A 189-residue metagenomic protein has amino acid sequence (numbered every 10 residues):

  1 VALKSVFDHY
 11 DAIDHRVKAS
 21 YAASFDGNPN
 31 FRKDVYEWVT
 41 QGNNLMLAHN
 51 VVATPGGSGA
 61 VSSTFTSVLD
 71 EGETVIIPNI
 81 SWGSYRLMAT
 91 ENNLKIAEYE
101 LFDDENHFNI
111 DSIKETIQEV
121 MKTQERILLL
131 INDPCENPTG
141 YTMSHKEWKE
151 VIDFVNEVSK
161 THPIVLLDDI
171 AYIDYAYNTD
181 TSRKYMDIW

Functional and structural regions predicted by a protein language model:
F7, D11-H162, I173-W189: Conserved core of the PLP fold type I
L167: Generic enzyme active-site microenvironment
